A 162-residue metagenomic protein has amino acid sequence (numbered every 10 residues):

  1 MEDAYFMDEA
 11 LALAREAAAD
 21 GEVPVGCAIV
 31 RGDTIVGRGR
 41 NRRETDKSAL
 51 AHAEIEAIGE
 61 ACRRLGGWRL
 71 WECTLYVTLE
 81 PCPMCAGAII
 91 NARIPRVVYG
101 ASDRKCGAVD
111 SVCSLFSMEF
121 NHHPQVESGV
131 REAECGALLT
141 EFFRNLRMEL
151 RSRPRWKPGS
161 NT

Functional and structural regions predicted by a protein language model:
M1-A17, M84, A88-T162: Zinc-dependent deaminase
G21-V25, R69-W71: Short, basic and Ser/Thr-rich N-terminal targeting/leader segments
V25-D33: Short beta-strand scaffold segments in enzyme catalytic cores
C27, G66-G67, F116-M118: Short secondary-structure boundary/capping segments
R43-T45: A short acidic/small-residue loop/turn micro-motif
L50, I55, G59-A92, R96: Helix-adjacent hinge/juxtasegments
